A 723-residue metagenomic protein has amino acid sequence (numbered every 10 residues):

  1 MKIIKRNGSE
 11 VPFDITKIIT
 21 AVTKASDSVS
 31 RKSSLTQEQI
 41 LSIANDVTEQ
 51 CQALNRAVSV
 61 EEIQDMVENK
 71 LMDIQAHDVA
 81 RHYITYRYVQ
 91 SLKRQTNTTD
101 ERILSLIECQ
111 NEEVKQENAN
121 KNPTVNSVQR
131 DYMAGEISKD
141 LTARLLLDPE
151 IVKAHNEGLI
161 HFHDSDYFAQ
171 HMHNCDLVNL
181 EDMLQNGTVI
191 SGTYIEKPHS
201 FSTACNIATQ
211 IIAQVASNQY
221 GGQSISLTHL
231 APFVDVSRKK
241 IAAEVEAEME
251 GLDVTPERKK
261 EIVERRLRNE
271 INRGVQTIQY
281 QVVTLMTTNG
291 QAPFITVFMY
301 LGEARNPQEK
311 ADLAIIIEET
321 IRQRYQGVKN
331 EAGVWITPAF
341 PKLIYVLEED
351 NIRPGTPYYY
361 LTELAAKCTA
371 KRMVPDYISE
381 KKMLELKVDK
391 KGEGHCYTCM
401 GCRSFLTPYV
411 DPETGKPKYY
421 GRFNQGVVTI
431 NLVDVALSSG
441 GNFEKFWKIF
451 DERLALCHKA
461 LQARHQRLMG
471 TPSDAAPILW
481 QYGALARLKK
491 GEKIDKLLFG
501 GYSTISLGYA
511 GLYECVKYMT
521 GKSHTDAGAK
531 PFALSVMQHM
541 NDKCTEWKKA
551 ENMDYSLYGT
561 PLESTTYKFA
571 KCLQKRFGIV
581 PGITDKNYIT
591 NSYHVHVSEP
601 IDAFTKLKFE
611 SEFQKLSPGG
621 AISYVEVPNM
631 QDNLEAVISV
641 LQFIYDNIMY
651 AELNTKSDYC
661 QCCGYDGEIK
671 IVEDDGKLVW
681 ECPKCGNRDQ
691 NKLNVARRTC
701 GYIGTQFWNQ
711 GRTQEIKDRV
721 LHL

Functional and structural regions predicted by a protein language model:
M1-C109, K717-H722: Charged, amphipathic alpha-helical regulatory modules used for macromolecular assembly or allosteric control
F13-I15, G421, A696: Non-cofactor substrate-recognition interfaces
D14, K677, T699-Y702: Conformational switch/transducer regions in large eukaryotic molecular machines and scaffolds
T23, H458, Q462, Y513-K517: Amphipathic, well-packed alpha-helical segments that form the structural scaffold of globular domains
V89-G501, K522, D526-R688, N694: Conserved catalytic cores of very large enzyme subunits
M299, I505-Y518, Q538, R698: Contiguous, well-ordered alpha-helical segments that form the cores/surfaces of helical PPI scaffolds
G686-L723: Long insertion/accessory domains within large nucleic-acid-processing enzymes
